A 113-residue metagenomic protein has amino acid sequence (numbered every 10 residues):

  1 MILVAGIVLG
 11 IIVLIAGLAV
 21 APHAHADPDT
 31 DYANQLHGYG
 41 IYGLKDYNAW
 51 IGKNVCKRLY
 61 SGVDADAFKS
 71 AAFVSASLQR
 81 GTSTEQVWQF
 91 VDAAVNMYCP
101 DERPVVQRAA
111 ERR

Functional and structural regions predicted by a protein language model:
M1-A5: Bacterial Sec-dependent N-terminal signal peptides
G6-L18: Bacterial N-terminal signal peptides
A16-D31: C-terminal region of N-terminal signal peptides and the immediate post-cleavage residues of exported proteins
P28-Y42: Short N-terminal segments immediately surrounding and downstream of signal-peptide cleavage
D31, W50-N54, Q86-A94: Extracytoplasmic/secreted proteins, especially bacterial periplasmic and envelope-associated proteins
I41-A49, G81-V87: Short, surface-exposed acidic
A49-V63, S75-L78: Amphipathic alpha-helical segments that form the core helices of the histone-fold
V63-R113: Compact alpha-helical subdomains of small soluble proteins
